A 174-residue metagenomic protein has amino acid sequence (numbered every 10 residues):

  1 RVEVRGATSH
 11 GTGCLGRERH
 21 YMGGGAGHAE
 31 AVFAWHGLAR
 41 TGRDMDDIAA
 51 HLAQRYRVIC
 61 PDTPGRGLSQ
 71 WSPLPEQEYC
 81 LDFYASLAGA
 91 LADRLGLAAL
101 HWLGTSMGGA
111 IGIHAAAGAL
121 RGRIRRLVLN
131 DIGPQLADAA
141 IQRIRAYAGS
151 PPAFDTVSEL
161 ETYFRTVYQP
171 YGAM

Functional and structural regions predicted by a protein language model:
R1-F33, Q54-R57, L97-A99: Alpha/beta-hydrolase fold catalytic core
M22-W71: Conserved HGGG/HGGXW glycine-rich cap/lid loop of the alpha/beta-hydrolase fold
D46, G89, I113-A117: Short, hydrophobic alpha-helix immediately C-terminal to the catalytic nucleophile
D47, H51, F83-A90, E159 (+1 more regions): Alpha-helical elements of Rossmann-like donor-binding domains used by nucleotide-donor carbohydrate transfer enzymes
A49-L52, P75-E78, R143-A146: Glycine-rich, phosphate-binding/catalytic loops in enzymes
C60-L103: Active-site loop/oxyanion-hole signature of alpha/beta-hydrolase fold enzymes
R94-D138: Conserved hydrolase catalytic core segment
I132-M174: Helix-rich cap/lid subdomain of alpha/beta-hydrolase
